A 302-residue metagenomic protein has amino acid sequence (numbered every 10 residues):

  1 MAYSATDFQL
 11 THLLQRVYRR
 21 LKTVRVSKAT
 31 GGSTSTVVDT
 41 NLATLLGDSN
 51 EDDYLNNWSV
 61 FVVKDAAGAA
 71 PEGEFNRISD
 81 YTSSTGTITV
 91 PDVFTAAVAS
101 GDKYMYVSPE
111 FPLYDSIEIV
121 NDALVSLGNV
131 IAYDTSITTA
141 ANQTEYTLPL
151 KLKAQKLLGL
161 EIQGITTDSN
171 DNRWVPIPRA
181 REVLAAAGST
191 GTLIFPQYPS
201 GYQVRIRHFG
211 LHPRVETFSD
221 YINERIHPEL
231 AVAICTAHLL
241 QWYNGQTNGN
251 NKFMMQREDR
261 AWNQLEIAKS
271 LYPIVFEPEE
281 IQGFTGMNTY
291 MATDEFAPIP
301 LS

Functional and structural regions predicted by a protein language model:
M1-R25, D92, A99-A132, D171-S302: Internal mixed-charge
A2-A99, S126-L150: Autoprocessing Asn-cyclization modules and mimics
L45-D53, A66-A70, T166-N172, G188 (+1 more regions): Intrinsically disordered, low-complexity coil segments
Y54-S59, I119-V120, L124, L148-I165 (+1 more regions): Beta-rich globular "head" domains
V63-A67, E161-D168, Y198, W242: Short, flexible beta-strand-to-coil junctions
F75-I78, N142, T147, T167-L184: Short amphipathic beta-strand/extended segments with alternating polar/hydrophobic composition
